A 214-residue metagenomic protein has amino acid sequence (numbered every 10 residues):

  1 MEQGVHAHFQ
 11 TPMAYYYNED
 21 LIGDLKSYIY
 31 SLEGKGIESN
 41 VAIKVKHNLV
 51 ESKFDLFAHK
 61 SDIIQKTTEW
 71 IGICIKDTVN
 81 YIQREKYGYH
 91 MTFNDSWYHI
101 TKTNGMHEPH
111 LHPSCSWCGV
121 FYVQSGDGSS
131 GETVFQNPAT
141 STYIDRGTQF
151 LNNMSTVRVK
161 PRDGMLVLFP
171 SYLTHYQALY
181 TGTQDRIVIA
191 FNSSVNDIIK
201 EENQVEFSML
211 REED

Functional and structural regions predicted by a protein language model:
M1-E85, M106, E132, F207-E212: Non-heme Fe(II)/2-oxoglutarate
T11, F93, S130, M154 (+1 more regions): Short edge beta-strand segments in beta-sheet-rich domains
E85-S96: A short coil-to-beta-strand element that immediately follows conserved catalytic motifs
G88-H90, L111-C115, T181-D185: A generic structural micro-feature
W97-L168, A178, V195-F207: Catalytic core of non-heme Fe(II) oxygenases with the double-stranded beta-helix
T174, A178-V188: Ligand-binding loop in jelly-roll beta-barrel domains
V188, N192-S194: Internal, hydrophobic beta-strand segments that form the core of beta-sheet-rich folds
